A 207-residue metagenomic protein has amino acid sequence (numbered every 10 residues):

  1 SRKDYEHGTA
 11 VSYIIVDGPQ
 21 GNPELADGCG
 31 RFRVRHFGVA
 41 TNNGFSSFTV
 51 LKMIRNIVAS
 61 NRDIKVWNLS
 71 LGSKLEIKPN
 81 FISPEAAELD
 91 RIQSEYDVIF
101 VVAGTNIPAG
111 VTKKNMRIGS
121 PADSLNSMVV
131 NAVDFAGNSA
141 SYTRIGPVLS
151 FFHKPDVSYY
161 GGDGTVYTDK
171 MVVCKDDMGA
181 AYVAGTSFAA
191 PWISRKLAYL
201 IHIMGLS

Functional and structural regions predicted by a protein language model:
S1-F48, D97, S124-N126, V148-H153 (+1 more regions): Subtilisin-like serine protease catalytic core
Y5-I14, Q93, I99-V101, V157 (+1 more regions): Conserved long hydrophobic alpha-helices within structured protein cores
V11, W67, K196: Terminal peptide-recognition signature
D17, A40, S73, A136 (+1 more regions): Short loop/turn segments at secondary-structure transitions that flank enzyme active sites
G21, A59-I64, R91-I99, D163-Y167 (+1 more regions): Secondary-structure boundary elements
F37, S70, V101-A103, V130-V133 (+1 more regions): Generic beta-strand/beta-sheet core signal
V39-S120, G179-A184, F188-A189: Substrate-binding/access-modulating region of protease and related hydrolase catalytic domains
R117-A198: Extracellular S/T/G-rich loop segment that most often corresponds to the catalytic His/Ser-adjacent loop
